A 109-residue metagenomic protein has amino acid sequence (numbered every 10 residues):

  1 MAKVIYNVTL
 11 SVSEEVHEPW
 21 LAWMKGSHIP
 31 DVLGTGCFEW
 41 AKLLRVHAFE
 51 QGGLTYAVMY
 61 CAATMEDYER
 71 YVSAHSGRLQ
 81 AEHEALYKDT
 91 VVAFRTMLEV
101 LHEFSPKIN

Functional and structural regions predicted by a protein language model:
A2-V4, F38, I108: Anionic, Ser/Thr-rich low-complexity intrinsically disordered regions
V4-S11, A41-A74: Short, well-ordered beta-strand segments in beta-rich or mixed alpha/beta enzyme and ligand-binding folds
V16-K42, Q80-A81: Short amphipathic alpha-helical segments
A22, R70-L79: Short amphipathic alpha-helices in soluble, non-transmembrane regions that often serve as interface/regulatory elements
L33-T35, A63, E103-K107: A short, structured loop/turn motif at beta-sheet edges
K42-G52, E82-N109: Glycine-rich beta-strand-turn "strand-cap" elements at beta-sheet edges
C61, R78, V92: A contiguous, mid-protein "functional segment" used to position or interact with cofactors/ions or partner subunits
